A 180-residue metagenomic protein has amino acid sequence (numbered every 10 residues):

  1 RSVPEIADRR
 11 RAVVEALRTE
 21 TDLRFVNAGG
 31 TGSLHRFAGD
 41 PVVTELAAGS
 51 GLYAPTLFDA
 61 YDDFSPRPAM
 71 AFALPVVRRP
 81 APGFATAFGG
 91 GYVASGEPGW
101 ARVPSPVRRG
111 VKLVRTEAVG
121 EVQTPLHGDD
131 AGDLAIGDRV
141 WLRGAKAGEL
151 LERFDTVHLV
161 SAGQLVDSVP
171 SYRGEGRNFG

Functional and structural regions predicted by a protein language model:
R1-F64: Active-site loop/helix belt of alpha/beta enzymes
S2-R10, A69, V119, L150: Generic structural signal for well-ordered, non-membrane alpha-helical segments in soluble metabolic enzymes
V43-E45, A73, F84, Q123: A residue-level signal for beta-strand positions that form part of recognition/binding surfaces within mature
Y53-A54, A73, P170-R173: Generic, ordered loop/turn and secondary-structure boundary motif
P66-A73: Short coil-to-beta-strand transition motifs
A81-G180: C-terminal accessory subdomain/extension
